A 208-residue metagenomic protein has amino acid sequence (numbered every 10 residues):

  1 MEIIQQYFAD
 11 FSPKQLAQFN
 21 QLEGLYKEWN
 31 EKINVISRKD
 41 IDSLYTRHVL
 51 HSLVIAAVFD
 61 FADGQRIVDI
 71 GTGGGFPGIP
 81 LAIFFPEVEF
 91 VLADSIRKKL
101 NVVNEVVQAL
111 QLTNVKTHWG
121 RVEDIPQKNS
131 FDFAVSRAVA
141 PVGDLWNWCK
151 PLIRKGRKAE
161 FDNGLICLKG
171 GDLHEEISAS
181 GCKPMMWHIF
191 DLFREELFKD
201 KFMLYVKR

Functional and structural regions predicted by a protein language model:
M1-R38: N-terminal auxiliary segments of SAM/dcSAM-dependent transferases
E28, K32, Y45-D63: Conserved alpha-helix/loop element of class I SAM-dependent methyltransferases that forms part of the SAM/SAH-binding
N30, V106-V107, I153, I177: Conserved hydrophobic residues forming the short capping helix/wall of the S-adenosyl-L-methionine
L53-S136: Conserved SAM/SAH cofactor-binding pocket of Class I
L81, C149-G156: Class I S-adenosylmethionine-dependent transferase superfamily signal
D132-L152: A short SAM/SAH-binding and catalytic strip from SAM-dependent methyltransferases
R157-D172: Conserved beta-strand signature within the Rossmann-like core of class I S-adenosyl-L-methionine
G170-R208: Active-site capping/gating segments
